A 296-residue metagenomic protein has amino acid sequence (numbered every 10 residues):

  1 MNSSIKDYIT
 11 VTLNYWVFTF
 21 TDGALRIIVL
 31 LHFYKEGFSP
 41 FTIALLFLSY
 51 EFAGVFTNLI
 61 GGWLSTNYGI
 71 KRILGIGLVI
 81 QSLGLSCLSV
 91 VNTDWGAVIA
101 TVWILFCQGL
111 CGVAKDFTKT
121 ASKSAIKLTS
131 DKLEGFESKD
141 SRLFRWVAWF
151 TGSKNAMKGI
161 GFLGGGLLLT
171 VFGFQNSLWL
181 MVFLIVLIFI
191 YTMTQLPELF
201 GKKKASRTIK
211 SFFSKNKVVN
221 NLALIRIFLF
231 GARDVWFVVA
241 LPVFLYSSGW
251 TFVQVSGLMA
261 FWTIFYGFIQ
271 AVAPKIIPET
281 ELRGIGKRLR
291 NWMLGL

Functional and structural regions predicted by a protein language model:
N2-A53, V218-W262: Helix-loop boundary and gating motifs at the non-cytosolic
W16, G84, A97-T118: Hydrophobic core of transmembrane alpha-helices in multi-pass small-molecule transporters, especially MFS/SLC-type
L45-W63, A260-A273: Central cavity-lining transmembrane alpha-helices of secondary-active solute carriers, predominantly the Major
T57-I70, L169, I269-K287: Helix-to-loop junctions at the C-terminal end of transmembrane segments in multipass secondary transporters
L74, G286-M293: Primarily marks hydrophobic transmembrane alpha-helices of the MFS/SLC 12-helix fold
V79-A97, L296: C-terminal ends and interior cores of transmembrane alpha-helices in multi-pass membrane transporters/permeases
C107-K154: Cytoplasmic helix-loop-helix junction between adjacent transmembrane helices in 12-TM secondary transporters
N176-T194: Symmetry-related core transmembrane helices of the 12-TM Major Facilitator Superfamily/SLC fold
